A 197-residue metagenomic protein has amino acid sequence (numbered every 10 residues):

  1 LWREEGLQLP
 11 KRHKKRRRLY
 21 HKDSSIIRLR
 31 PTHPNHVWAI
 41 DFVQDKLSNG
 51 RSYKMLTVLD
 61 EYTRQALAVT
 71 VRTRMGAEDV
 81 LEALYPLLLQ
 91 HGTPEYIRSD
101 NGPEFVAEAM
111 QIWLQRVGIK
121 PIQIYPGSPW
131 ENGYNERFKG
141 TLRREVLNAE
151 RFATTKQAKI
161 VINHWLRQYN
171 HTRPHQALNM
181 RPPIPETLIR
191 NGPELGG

Functional and structural regions predicted by a protein language model:
L1-V37, P103, S128, P182-G192: Basic, flexible linker segments flanking DNA-binding modules in nucleic acid-interacting mobile-element proteins
H36-L67, T73-M75: An active-site-proximal beta-strand-loop segment
D41, D60, D100, N132 (+3 more regions): Acidic active-site catalytic centers that drive phospho-/nucleotidyl reactions and related ester hydrolyses
L47, R51, V69-H91, Y96 (+1 more regions): Active-site beta-loop-alpha junctions of metal-dependent nucleic acid enzymes, especially the RNase H-like/DDE
I97-N101, R116-Y134, E150-T155: RNase H-like polynucleotidyl transferase catalytic core
V117-I119, G140-G197: C-terminal domain-tail junction helix/linker
